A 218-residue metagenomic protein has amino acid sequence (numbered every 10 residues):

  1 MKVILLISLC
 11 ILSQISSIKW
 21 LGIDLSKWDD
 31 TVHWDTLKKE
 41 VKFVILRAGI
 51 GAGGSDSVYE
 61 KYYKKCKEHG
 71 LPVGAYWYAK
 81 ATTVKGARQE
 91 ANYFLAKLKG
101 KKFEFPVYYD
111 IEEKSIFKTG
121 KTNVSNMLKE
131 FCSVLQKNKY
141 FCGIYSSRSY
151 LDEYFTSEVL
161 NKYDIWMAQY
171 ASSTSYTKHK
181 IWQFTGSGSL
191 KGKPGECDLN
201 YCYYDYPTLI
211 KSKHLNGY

Functional and structural regions predicted by a protein language model:
K2-S17: Cleavable N-terminal signal peptides of Sec/SRP-targeted secreted and luminal proteins
I18-K42, L46-F141: Substrate-binding cleft of extracellular glycoside hydrolase catalytic domains
I18-V32, E158-Y218: Functionally critical loop-and-helix segments that line ligand-binding/catalytic clefts of soluble enzyme domains
G53, T82, L151, T174 (+1 more regions): Flexible, glycine-rich phosphate/dinucleotide-binding loops and adjacent beta-alpha linkers at cofactor/substrate
W77, S146, Q169: Short beta-strand/turn micro-motifs composed of small residues that flank or help shape donor/cofactor-binding pockets
L95-Y109, E113-S115, Y154-K178: Structural recognition of alpha->loop->beta junctions
K139-D152: Aromatic-lined carbohydrate-recognition surfaces of secreted/lumenal glycan-active proteins
